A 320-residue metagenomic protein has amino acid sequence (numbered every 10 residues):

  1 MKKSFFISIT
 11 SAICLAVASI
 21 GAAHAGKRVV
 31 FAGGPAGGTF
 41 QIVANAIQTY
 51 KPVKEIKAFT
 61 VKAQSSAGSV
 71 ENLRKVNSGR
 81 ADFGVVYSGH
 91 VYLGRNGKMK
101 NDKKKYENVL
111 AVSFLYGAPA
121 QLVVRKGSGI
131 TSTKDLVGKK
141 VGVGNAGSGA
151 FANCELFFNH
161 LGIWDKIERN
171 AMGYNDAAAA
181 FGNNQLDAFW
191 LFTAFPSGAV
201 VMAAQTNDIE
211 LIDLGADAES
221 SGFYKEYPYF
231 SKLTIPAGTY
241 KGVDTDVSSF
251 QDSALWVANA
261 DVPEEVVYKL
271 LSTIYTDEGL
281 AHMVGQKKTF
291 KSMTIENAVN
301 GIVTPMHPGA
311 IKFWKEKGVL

Functional and structural regions predicted by a protein language model:
M1-T10: Bacterial N-terminal signal peptides that target proteins for export
T10-A18: Bacterial N-terminal signal peptides
S19-A25: Sec/Tat signal peptide C-region and signal peptidase I cleavage site
G26-L93, D102: N-terminal (or domain-start) structured segment
R28-K54, F59, A118-N183, S292 (+3 more regions): Bilobed "Venus flytrap"/periplasmic-binding protein-like clamshell domains and structurally analogous long
F83-Y116, S197: Acidic, polar ligand-binding/catalytic clefts
S88-H90, G97-K100, S128, D165-V257 (+1 more regions): Pocket-lining segment of extracytoplasmic ligand-binding domains
D176, N183, T193-D213, G222-P228 (+2 more regions): An extracytoplasmic/periplasmic, membrane-proximal ligand-sensing/linker region
